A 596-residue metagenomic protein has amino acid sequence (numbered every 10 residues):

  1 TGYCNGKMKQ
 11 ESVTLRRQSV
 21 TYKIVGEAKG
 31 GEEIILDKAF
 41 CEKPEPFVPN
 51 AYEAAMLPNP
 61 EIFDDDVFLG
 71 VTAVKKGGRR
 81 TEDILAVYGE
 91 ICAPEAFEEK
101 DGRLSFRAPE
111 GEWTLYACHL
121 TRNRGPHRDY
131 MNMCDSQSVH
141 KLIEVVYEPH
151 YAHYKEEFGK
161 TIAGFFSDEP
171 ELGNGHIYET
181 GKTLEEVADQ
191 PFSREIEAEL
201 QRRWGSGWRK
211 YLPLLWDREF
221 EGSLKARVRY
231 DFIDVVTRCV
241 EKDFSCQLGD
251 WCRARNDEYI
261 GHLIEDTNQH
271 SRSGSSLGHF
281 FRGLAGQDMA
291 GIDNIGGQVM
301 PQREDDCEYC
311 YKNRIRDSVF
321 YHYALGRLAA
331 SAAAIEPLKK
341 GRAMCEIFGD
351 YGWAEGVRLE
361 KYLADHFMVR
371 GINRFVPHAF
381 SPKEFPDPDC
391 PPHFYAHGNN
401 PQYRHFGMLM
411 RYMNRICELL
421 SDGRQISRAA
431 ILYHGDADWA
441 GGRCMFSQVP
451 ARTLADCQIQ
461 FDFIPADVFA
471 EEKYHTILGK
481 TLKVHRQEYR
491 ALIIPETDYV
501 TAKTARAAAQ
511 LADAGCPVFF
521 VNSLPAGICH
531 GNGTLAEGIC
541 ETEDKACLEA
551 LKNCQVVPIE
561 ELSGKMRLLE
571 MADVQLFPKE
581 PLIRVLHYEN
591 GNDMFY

Functional and structural regions predicted by a protein language model:
T1-D101, A117-H140, E144, K155: Acidic/aromatic-lined carbohydrate-recognition and catalytic surfaces of CAZymes acting on diverse glycans
T1-V48, N59, Y154-G164, E169-Y596: Carbohydrate-binding surfaces of carbohydrate-active enzymes
L69-A73, L115, P581-H587: Generic structural motif
D101-E110: A surface-exposed beta-strand-loop module
T114-N123, G371, F375-P377: N-terminal accessory/precursor segments of enzymes
V139-Y147, Y151, V369, M410: Residue patterns forming the tRNA-binding/recognition surfaces of aminoacyl-tRNA synthetases and related DALR
